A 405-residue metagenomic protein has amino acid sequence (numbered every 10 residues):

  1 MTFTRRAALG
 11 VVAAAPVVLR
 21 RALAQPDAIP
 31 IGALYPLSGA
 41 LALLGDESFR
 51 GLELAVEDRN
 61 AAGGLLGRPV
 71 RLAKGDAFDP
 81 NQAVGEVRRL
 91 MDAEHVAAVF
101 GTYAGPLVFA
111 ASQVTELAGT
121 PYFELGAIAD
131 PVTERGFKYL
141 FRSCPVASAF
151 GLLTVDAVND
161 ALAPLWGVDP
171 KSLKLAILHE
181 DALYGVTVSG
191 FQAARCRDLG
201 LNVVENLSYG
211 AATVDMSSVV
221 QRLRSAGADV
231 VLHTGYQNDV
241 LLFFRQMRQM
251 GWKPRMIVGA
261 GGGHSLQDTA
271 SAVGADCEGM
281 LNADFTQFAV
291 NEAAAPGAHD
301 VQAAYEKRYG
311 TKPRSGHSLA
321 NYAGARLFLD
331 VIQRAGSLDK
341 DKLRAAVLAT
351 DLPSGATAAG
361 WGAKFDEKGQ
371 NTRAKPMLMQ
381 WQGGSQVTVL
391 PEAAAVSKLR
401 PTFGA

Functional and structural regions predicted by a protein language model:
T2-A24: N-terminal export signals
L19-Y35: C-terminal segment of N-terminal export signals and the immediately downstream linker at the start of the mature
G32-E53, G75-N81, Y103-A104, L178-T187 (+3 more regions): Extracytoplasmic "Venus flytrap"
A42-L65, G190-R195: Short, polar/charged alpha-helical segment
L43-S48, G63-F137, S143, Y209-M216 (+1 more regions): Beta-alpha junction/loop-to-helix N-cap segments that form part of ligand/metal-binding clefts
V96-V204, R255-N282: Extracytoplasmic ligand/sensor domains, especially the bilobed periplasmic-binding protein
M247-Y322, E392-G404: Extracellular/periplasmic periplasmic-binding protein-like sensory domains
Y305-S318, L329-T388: Segments of small-molecule ligand-sensing domains
